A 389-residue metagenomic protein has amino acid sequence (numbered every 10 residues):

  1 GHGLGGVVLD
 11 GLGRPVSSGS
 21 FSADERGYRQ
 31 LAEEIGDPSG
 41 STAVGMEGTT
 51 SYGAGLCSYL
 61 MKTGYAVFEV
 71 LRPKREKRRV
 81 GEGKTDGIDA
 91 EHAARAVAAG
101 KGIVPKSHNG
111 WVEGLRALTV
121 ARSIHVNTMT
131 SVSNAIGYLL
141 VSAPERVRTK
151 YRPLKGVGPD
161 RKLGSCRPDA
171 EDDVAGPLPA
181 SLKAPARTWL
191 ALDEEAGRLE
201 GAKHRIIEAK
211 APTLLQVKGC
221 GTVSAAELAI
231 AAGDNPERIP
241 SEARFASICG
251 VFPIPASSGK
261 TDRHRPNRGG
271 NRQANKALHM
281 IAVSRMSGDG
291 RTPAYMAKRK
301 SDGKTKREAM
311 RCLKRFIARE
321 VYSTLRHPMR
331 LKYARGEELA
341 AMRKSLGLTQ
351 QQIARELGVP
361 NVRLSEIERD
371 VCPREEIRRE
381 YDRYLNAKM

Functional and structural regions predicted by a protein language model:
G1-D10, A93, H125, E227: Gly/Thr-rich phosphate-binding beta-strand-loop-beta motif of the actin/hexokinase/Hsp70
G1-R26: Short glycine-rich, Thr/Ser-proximal phosphate-binding strand/loop in the N-terminal lobe of ATP-dependent enzymes
Y28, T85, Q216, T222-K306 (+1 more regions): Phosphate-backbone recognition surface of nucleic-acid-processing proteins
M61, F68-P105, E113, A117 (+2 more regions): Short alpha-helix plus adjacent loop in nuclease-associated cores
V120-T213: Glycine-rich, often acidic, oxyanion-interacting loops/wings at catalytic, nucleic-acid, or phospho-protein interfaces
G197-C220, L228-D234, A334, A341: Extended, structured, electrostatic nucleic-acid-contact surfaces
R326-S345: A short, Lys/Arg-rich alpha-helix, primarily the initiator
G347-S365: Short alpha-helical DNA-recognition segment
